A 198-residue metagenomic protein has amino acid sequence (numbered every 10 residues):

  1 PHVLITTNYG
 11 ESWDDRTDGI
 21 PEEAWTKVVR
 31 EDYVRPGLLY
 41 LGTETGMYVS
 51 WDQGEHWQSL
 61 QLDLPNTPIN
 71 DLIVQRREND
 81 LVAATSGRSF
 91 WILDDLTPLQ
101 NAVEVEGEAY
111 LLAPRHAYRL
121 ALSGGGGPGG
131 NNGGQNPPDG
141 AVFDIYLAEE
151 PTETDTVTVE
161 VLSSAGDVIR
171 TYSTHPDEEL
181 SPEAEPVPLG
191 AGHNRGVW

Functional and structural regions predicted by a protein language model:
P1-N131, P138-A141: Beta-propeller blade termini and top-face loops
T6, D155-T174: Extended low-complexity, serine/threonine- and proline-enriched intrinsically disordered segments
R35, E78, E149-P151, E178: Residues that cap or initiate secondary-structure elements
L39, Q100, E153-D155, I169: Short acidic, gly/pro-rich beta-turn/loop elements at beta-sheet edges and active-site/ligand-binding grooves
A113-H116, L147, V161-S163, T174-P176: Surface-exposed beta-strand edges and flanking loops
L120-T158, L162-S163, R195-V197: Contiguous beta-strand segments within globular domains
V168-W198: Glycine-centered tight-turn motifs at strand-turn-strand junctions
